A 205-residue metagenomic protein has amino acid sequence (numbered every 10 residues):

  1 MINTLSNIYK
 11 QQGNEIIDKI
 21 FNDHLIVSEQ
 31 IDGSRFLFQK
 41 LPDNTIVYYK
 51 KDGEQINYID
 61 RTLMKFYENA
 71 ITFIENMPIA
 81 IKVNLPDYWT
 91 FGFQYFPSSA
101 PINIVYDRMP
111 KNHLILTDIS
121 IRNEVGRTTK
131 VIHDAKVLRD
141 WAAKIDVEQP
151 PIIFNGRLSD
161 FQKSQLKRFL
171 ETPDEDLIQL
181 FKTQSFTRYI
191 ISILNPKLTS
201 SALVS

Functional and structural regions predicted by a protein language model:
M1-S205: Core nucleotide-handling region used for phosphoryl-transfer chemistry
